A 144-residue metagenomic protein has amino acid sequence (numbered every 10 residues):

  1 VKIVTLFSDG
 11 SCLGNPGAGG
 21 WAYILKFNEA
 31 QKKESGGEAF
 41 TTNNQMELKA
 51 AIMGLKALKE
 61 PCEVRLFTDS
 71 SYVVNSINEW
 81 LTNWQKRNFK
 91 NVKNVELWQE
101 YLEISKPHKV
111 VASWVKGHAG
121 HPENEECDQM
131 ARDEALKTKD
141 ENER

Functional and structural regions predicted by a protein language model:
V1-T5: Extreme N-terminal starter segment of soluble prokaryotic enzymes
S8-A18, I52-M130, E134-A135, K139-E141: RNase H catalytic domain
G17-G19, E34-S35: Short, glycine/acidic-enriched capping/hinge loops at junctions between secondary-structure elements
G19-F27: Short beta-strand scaffold segments in enzyme catalytic cores
N28-M46: A short, polar/acidic, helix/strand-boundary loop motif
Q45, K49-M53: Short amphipathic alpha-helical face segments that pack within enzyme cores and frequently flank/anchor catalytic
R144: Extended substrate/cofactor- or partner-recognition/assembly subdomains adjacent to catalytic sites in enzymes
